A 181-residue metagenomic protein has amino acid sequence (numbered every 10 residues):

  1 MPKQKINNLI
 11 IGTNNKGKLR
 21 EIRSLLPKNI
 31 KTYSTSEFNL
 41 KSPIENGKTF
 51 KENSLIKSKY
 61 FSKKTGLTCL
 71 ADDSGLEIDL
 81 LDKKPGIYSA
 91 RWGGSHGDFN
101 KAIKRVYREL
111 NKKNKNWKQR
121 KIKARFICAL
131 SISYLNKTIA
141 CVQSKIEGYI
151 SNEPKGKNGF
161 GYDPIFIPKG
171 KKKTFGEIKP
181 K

Functional and structural regions predicted by a protein language model:
P2-G12, K16-K181: Anionic-ligand binding patches
